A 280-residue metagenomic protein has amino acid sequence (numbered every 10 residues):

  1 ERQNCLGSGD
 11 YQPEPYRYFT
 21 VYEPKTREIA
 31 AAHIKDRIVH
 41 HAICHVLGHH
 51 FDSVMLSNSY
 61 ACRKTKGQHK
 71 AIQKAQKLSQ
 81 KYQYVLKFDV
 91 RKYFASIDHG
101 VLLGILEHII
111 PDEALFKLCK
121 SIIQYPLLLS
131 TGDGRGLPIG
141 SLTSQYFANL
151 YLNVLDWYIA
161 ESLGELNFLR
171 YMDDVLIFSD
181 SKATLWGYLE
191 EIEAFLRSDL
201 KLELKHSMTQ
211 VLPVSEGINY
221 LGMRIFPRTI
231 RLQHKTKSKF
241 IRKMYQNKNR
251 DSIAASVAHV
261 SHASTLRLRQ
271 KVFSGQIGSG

Functional and structural regions predicted by a protein language model:
E1-C62: Active-site substrate-recognition loop segments, prototypically the cytochrome P450 B′-helix/B-C loop
R2-G9, S57-N58, R63, I72 (+5 more regions): Conserved polymerase palm-domain catalytic core
T20-Y22, L129-S130, Y171, I218-L221: Short acidic (Asp/Glu) and glycine-rich catalytic loops that position anionic groups and cofactors
I34-I38, T143, F147, E216: A generic structural signal for residues located within well-ordered alpha-helices of large catalytic or ligand-binding
H41, G132-D133, A183-G187, L204-G280: Right-hand nucleic-acid polymerase module
H45-H49, W157, A194: Short, intrinsically disordered, mixed-charge
G67: Acidic (Asp/Glu) carboxylate-rich active-site/surface patches
